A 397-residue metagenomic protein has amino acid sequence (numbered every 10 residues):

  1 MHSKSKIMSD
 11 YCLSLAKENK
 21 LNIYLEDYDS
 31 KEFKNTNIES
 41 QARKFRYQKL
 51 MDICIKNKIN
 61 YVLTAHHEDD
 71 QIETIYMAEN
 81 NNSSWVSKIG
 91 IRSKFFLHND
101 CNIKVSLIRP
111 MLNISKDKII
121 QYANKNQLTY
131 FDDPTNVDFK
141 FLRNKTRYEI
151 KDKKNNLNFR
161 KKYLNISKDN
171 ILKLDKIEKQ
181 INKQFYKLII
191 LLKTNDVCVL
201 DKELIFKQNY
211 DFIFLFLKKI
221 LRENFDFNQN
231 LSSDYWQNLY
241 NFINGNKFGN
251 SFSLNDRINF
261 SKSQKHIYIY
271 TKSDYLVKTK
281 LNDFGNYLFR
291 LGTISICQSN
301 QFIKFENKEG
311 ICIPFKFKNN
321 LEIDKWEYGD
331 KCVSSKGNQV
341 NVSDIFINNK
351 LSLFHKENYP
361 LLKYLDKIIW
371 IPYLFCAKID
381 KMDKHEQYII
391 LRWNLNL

Functional and structural regions predicted by a protein language model:
M1-K6, V137-F141, F248, K272: Acidic, metal-coordinating catalytic cores used for nucleic-acid/nucleotide bond scission and strand-transfer chemistry
M1-S84, C101, D117-K118, N124-K125 (+1 more regions): ATP-dependent adenylation/nucleotidyltransferase module used to activate substrates
S3, Q41, R109-P110, Q208 (+1 more regions): Residue-level marker of alpha-helix boundaries and capping positions
K20-L25, L107, Y130, I368: Conserved beta-strand scaffold positions in the cores of enzyme catalytic domains, especially in NTP/NDP-utilizing
E26, T64, D132-D133, K356: Residue-level detector of family-conserved "landmark" positions at structurally sensitive sites
E26-Y28, P110, D133, W326: Conserved beta-strand termini and adjacent loop/short-helix elements that scaffold enzyme active sites in alpha/beta
Y28, F45, F95-K104, K168-L397: AMP-forming adenylation/ATP pyrophosphatase catalytic core
I53, Y61, H67-Q229: Flexible helical/loop "lid" subdomain adjacent to adenine-nucleotide binding pockets
